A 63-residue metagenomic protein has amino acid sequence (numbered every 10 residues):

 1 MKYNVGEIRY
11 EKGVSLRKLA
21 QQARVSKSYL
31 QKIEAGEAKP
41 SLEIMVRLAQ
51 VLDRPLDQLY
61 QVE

Functional and structural regions predicted by a protein language model:
M1-E11: A short, Lys/Arg-rich alpha-helix, primarily the initiator
N4, K32-A35, R47: Alpha-helical transmission elements in cytosolic ATPase-linked domains
G6, R17, V46: Residues within the helices of the helix-turn-helix
R9, A20, A49: The alpha-helix within a helix-turn-helix
G13-K32: Short alpha-helical DNA-recognition segment
E43-Q58: DNA major-groove recognition helix of helix-turn-helix/homeodomain DNA-binding modules
